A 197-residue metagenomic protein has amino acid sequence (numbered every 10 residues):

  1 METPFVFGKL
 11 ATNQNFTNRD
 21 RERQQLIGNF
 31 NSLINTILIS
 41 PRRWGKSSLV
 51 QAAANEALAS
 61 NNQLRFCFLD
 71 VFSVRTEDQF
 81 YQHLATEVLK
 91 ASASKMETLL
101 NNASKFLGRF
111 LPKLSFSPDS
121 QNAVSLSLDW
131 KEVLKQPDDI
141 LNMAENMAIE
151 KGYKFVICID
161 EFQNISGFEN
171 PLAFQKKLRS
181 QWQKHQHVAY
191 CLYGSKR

Functional and structural regions predicted by a protein language model:
M1-W44, S48-A57: Walker A/P-loop-proximal flanking segment of P-loop NTPase domains
R21-Q25, I140-M143, K177: Well-ordered alpha-helical segments embedded in enzymatic catalytic cores
P41-W44, S48-I157, I165, P171 (+1 more regions): P-loop NTPase nucleotide-binding core
A54, D160-E161, L192-R197: A short beta-strand-to-loop transition that corresponds to the Sensor-1 phosphate-sensing loop of AAA+ P-loop ATPases
N170-K177: Substrate-gripping "pore-loop 1 plus following alpha2 helix"
K177-A189: Substrate-engagement module of ASCE P-loop NTPases
